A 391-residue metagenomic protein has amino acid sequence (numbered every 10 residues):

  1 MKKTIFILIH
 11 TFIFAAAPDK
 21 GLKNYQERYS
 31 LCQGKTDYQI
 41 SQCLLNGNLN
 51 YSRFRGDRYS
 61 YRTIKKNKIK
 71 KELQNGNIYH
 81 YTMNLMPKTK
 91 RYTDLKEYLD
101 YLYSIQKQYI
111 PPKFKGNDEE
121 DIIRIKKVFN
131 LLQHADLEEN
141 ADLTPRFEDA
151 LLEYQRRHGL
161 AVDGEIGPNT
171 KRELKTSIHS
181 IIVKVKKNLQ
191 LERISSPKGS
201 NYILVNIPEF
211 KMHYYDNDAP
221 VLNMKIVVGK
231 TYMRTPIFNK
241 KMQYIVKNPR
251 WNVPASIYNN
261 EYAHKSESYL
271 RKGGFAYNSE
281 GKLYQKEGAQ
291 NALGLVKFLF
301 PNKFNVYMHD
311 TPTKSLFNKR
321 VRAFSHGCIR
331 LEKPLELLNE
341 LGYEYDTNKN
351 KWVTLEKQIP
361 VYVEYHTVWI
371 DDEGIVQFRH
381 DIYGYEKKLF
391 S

Functional and structural regions predicted by a protein language model:
K2-A17: Classical Sec-dependent N-terminal signal peptides that target proteins to the secretory pathway
K3-T4, N75, R156: Intrinsic disorder/low-complexity segments enriched in polar/small residues
L8-I9, L132, A161: A periodicity- and composition-biased signal for non-globular, repetitive helical segments
A15-A16, M83-A135, D142-L152, R156 (+1 more regions): Well-ordered beta-sheet/strand-loop patches within structured domains
A16-H80: Cationic-aromatic interfacial patches
T36, D136-L137: Short glycine/proline-enriched coil/turn segments at helix->beta-strand junctions
L49-G56, L137-N140, V162-D163, N348-K351: Surface-exposed patches in mature extracellular/periplasmic domains of secreted proteins
A161-N169: Short, well-structured active-site flanking segments
